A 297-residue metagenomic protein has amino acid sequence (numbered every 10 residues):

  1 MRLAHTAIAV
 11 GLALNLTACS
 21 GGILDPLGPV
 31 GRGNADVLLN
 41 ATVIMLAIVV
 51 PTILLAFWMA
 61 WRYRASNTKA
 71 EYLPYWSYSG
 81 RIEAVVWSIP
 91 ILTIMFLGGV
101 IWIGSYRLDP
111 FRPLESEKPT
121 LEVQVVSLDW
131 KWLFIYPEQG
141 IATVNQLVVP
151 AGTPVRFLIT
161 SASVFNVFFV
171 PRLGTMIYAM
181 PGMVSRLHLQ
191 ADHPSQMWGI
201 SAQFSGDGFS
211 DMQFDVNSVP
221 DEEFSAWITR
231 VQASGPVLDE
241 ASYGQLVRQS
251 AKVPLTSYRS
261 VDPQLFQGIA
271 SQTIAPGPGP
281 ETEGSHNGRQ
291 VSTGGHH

Functional and structural regions predicted by a protein language model:
M1-G21: N-terminal secretory/membrane targeting signals
M1-T6, V30-P51, V85-S88: Membrane-entry segments of alpha-helical transmembrane domains in multi-pass membrane proteins
I8, L16, V43-A47, T120-E122: Hydrophobic transmembrane signal anchors and adjacent membrane-proximal interface regions, especially in viral
G11, N15, A47-L54, S88 (+1 more regions): Generic alpha-helical transmembrane segments of integral inner-membrane proteins, especially permease/transport modules
S20-V37, Y63-H297: Non-transmembrane, membrane-proximal soluble domains of secreted or membrane proteins
T42, P51-L55, G80, V100: Generic alpha-helix structural propensity
P51-S66: Membrane-water interface of transmembrane alpha-helices
